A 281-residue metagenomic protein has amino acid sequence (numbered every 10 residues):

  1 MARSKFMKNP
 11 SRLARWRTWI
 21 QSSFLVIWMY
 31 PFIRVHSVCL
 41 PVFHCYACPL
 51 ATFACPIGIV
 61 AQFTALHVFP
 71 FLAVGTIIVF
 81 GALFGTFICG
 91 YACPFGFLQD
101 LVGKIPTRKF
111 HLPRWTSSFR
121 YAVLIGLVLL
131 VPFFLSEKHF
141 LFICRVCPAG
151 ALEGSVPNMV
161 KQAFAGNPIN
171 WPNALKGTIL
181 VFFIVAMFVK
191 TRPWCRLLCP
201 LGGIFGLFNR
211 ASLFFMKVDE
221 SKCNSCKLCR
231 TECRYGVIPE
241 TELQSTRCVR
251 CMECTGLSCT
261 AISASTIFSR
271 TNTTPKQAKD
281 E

Functional and structural regions predicted by a protein language model:
M1-G236, E240, T246-E281: Non-ligating segments of multi-cofactor redox enzymes
